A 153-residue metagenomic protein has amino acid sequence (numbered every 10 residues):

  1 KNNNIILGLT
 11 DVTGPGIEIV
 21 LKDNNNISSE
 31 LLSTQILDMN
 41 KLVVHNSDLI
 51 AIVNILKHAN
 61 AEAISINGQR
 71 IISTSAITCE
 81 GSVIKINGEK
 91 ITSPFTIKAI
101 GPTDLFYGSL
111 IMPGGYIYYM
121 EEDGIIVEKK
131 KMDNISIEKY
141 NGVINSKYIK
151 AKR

Functional and structural regions predicted by a protein language model:
K1-R153: Core subunits and conserved enzymes of cellular information-processing and envelope-translocation systems across
